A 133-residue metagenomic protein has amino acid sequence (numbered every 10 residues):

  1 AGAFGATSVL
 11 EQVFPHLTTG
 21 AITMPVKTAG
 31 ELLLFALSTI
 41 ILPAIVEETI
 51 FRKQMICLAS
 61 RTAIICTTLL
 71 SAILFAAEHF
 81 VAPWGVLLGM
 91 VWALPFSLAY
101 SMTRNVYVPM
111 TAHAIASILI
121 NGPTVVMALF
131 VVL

Functional and structural regions predicted by a protein language model:
A1-P43, F130-L133: Juxtamembrane helix-loop-helix connectors linking adjacent transmembrane helices in multi-pass membrane enzymes
F4, T39-A44, F75, S97 (+1 more regions): Alpha-helical transmembrane segments of multi-pass membrane proteins
E31-A36, I64-S71, G85, G89: Residue-level signature of transmembrane alpha-helical entry/exit and packing/kink sites in multi-pass membrane
I45-I50, Q54-M55, A77, V81 (+2 more regions): Active-site His/Glu-centered metal-binding helix of metallohydrolases
V46-L70, L98-N105: Membrane-interface helix/loop boundary segments of multi-pass membrane proteins
I64-H79, A114: Small-polar-interrupted transmembrane alpha-helices in polytopic inner-membrane proteins
L69, W84-L133: Functionally important transmembrane alpha-helices
